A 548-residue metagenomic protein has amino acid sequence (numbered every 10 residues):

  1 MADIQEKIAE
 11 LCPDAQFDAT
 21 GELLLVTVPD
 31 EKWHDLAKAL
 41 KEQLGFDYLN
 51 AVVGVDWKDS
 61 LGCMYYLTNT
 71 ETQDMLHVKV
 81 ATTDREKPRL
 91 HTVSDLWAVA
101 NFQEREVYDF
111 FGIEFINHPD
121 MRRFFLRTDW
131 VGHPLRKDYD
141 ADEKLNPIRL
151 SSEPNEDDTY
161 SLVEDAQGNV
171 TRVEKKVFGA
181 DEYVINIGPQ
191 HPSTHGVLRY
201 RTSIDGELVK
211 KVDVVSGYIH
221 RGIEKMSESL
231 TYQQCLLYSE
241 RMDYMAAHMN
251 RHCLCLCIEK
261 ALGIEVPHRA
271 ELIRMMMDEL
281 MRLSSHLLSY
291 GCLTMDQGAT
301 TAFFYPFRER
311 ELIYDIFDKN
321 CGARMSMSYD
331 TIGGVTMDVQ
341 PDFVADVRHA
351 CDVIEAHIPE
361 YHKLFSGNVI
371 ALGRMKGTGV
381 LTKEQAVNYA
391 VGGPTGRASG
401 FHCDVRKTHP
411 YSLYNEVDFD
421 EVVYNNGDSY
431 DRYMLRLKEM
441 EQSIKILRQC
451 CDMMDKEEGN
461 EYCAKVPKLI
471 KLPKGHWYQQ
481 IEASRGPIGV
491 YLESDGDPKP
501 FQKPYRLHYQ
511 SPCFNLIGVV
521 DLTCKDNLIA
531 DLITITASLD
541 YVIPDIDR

Functional and structural regions predicted by a protein language model:
M1-L208, S285, G367-T378, S443 (+2 more regions): Terminal low-complexity/charged segments
T128, S161-H195, S203-R548: Active-site bordering "gate/hinge" segments that shape substrate access to catalytic or cofactor-binding pockets
